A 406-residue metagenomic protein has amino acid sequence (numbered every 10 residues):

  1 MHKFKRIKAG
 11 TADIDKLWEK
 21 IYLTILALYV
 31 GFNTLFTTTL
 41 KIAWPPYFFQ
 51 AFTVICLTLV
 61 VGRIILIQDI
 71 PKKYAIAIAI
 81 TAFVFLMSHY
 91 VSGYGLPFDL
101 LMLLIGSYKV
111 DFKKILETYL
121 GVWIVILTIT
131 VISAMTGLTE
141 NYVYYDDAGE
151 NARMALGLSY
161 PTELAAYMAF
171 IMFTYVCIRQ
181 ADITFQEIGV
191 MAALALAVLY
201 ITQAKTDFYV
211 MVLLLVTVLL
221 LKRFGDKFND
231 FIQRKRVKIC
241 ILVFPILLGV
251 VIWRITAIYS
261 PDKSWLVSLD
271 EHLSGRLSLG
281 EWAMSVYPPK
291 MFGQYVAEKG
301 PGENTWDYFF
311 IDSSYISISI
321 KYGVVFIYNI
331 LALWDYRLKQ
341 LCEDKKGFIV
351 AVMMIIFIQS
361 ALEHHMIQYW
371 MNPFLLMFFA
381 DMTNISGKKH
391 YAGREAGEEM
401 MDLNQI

Functional and structural regions predicted by a protein language model:
M1-I80, R179-D182, G387-I406: Transmembrane signal-anchor hairpin modules in multi-pass inner-membrane enzymes, especially those that act on
L40-F48, Y90-P97, P161-T162, E187-K222 (+2 more regions): Helix-loop-helix junctions and helix-breaking kinks within/between transmembrane helices of multi-pass membrane
K72-A82, I178-W253: Hydrophobic alpha-helical segments of polytopic membrane proteins
V84-V125, L333-W334: Transmembrane alpha-helical segments and their membrane-water interfaces
T136-A181, K205-T206, S314-I318: Membrane-interface segments at transmembrane-helix junctions in multi-pass inner-membrane proteins
W265-Y322: Long extracytoplasmic/lumenal interhelical loops at the membrane interface of multi-pass membrane proteins
Y322-F357: Hydrophobic transmembrane alpha-helices and their immediate junctions
M353, F357, Q368-I406: Transmembrane alpha-helices of multi-pass inner-membrane enzymes
